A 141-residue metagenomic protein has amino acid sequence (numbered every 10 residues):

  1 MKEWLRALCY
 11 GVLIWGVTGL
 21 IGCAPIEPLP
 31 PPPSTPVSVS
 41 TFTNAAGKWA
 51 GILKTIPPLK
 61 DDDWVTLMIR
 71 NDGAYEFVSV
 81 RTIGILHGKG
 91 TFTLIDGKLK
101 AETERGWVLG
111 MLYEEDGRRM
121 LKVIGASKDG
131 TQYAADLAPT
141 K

Functional and structural regions predicted by a protein language model:
M1-V12: Bacterial N-terminal signal peptides that target proteins for export
G19-G22: C-terminal motif of bacterial Sec signal peptides marking the signal peptidase cleavage site
E27-V37, L86-D96, G125-K141: Edge beta-strand at a domain terminus
P32-A50, T66-R70, H87, K141: N-terminal helix-cap/turn-to-beta initiation motif at the start of protein domains
A45, L67-Y75, L94-K98, L112-L121 (+1 more regions): Short, solvent-exposed coil/turn segments at beta-strand boundaries
L59-D96: N-terminal glycine/threonine-rich, aromatic-flanked beta-hairpin/loop signature
L59-V65, I85-K89, E104-L109, D129-A135: Short, surface-exposed coil-to-beta transition loops
R81, G88-G90, I95-D116, V123: An anionic, turn-rich surface loop/hairpin at beta-sheet edges that serves as a generic interaction/coordination patch
